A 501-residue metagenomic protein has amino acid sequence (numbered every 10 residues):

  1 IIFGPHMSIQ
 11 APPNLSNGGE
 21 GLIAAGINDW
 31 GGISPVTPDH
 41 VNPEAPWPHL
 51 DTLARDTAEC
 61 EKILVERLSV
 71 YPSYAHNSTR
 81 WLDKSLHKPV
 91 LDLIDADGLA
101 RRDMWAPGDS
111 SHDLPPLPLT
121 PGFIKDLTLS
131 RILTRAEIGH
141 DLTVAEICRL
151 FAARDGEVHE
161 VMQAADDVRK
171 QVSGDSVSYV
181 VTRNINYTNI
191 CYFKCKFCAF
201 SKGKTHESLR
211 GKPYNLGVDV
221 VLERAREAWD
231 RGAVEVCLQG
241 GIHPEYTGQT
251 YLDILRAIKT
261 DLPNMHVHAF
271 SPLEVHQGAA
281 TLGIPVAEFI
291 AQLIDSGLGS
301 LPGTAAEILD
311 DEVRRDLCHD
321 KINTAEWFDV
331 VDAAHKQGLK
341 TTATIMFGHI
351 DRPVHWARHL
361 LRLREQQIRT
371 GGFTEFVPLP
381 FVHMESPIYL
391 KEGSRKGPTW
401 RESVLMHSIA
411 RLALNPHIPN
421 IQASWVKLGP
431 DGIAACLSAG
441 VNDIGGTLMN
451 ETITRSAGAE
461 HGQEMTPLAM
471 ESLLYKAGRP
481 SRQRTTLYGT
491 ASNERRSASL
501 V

Functional and structural regions predicted by a protein language model:
I1-G156, V172, E223, W229 (+2 more regions): Auxiliary Fe-S-binding modules of radical SAM enzymes
I1-G18, T182, D230-V331, H335-A343 (+3 more regions): Conserved SAM/AdoMet-binding glycine-rich loop
D29, K196-F197, E235, S300 (+2 more regions): A short hydrophobic/small-residue beta-strand
T37-N42, T182-R183, K202, L209 (+4 more regions): Glycine-rich, proline-tolerant flexible connector loops at the mouths of alpha/beta enzymes
D39-H40, Y187, H243-Y246, V275-A279 (+3 more regions): Short, small-residue-enriched loops and turns at beta-alpha junctions that line or gate enzyme active sites
A45-H49, P213-L216, Y246, T250 (+5 more regions): Alpha-helix N-cap and loop-to-helix initiation/capping positions
D51-R55, D167, E223, E227 (+6 more regions): Alpha-helical scaffolding segments of alpha/beta enzyme cores, especially the outer helices of TIM-barrel or partial
E160-T205, P213-Q239, L301: N-terminal pre-triad scaffold of radical SAM enzymes
